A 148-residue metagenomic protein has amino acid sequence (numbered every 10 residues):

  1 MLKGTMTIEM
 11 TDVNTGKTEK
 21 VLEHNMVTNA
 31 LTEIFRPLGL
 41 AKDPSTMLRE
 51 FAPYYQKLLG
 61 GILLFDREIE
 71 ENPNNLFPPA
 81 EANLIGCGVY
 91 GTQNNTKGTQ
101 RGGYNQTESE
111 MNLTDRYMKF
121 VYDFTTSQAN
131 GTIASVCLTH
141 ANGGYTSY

Functional and structural regions predicted by a protein language model:
M1-A134, H140-Y148: Small cysteine-rich, disulfide-bonded extracellular modules of the LU/uPAR three-finger superfamily and closely related
